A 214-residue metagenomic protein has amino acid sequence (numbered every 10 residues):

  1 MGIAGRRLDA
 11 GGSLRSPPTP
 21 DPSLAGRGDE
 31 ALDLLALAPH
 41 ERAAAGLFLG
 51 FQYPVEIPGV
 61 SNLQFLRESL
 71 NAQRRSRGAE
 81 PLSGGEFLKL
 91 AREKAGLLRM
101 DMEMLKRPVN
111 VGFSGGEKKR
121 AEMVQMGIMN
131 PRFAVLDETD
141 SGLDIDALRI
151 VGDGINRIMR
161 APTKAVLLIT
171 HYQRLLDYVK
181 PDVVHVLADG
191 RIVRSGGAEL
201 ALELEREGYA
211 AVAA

Functional and structural regions predicted by a protein language model:
M1-L14, D29-R42, N110: ABC ATPase NBD Q-loop/coupling interface
L32-D33, L37-H40, A45-L47, Q52-R132: ABC-family P-loop ATPase nucleotide-binding domains
V135-T139, D146: Walker B catalytic motif
D144-R149, S195: Conserved D-loop-proximal element of ABC-family nucleotide-binding domains
L148-T163: Helical segment within the ABC ATPase nucleotide-binding domain
T163-H171: Conserved H-loop
Y172-V179: Conserved H-loop
V183, L187, R191-A214: Conserved beta-strand-loop-alpha-helix hinge in the C-terminal portion of ABC ATPase nucleotide-binding domains
